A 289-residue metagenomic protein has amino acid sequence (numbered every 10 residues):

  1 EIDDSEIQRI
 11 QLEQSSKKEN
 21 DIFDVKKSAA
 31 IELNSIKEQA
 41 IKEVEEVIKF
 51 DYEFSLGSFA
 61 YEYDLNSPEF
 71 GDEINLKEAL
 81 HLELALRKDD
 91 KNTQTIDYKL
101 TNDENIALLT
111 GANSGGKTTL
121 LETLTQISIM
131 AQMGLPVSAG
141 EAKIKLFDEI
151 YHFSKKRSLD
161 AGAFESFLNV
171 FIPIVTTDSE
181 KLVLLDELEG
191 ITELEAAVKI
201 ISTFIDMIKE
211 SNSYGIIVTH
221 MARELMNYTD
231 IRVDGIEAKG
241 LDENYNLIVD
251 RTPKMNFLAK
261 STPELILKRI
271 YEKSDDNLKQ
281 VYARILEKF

Functional and structural regions predicted by a protein language model:
E1-L108, K143: Alpha-helical coupling/stalk and coiled-coil linker elements that connect catalytic or binding modules and transmit
R9, S16, S128-G134, K268: Short glycine/serine- and small hydrophobic-enriched flexible loop segments
I48-D51, S55, F59, H81 (+5 more regions): Signal for well-folded cores of large energy- and translation-related assemblies
F50, L76, N113, D186 (+1 more regions): Residue-level signature of catalytic and energy-coupling elements of molecular machines, predominantly ATP/GTP-dependent
N75, I106-T110, Y151-H152, L184 (+1 more regions): Structured core elements
L100-E141: P-loop NTPase nucleotide-binding module
Q132-G162: AAA+/P-loop NTPase substrate/partner-engagement loops
A139-K145, S166-F289: C-terminal lobe/lid and adjacent interdomain/linker elements of RecA-like ASCE P-loop ATPase modules
